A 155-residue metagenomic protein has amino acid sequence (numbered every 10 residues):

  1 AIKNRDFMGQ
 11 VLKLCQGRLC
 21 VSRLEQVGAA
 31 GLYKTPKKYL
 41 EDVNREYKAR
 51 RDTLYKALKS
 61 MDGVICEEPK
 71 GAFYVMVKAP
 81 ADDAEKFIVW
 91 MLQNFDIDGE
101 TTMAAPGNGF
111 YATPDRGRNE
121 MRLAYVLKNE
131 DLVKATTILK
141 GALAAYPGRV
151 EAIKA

Functional and structural regions predicted by a protein language model:
A1-A155: PLP-dependent class I/II
